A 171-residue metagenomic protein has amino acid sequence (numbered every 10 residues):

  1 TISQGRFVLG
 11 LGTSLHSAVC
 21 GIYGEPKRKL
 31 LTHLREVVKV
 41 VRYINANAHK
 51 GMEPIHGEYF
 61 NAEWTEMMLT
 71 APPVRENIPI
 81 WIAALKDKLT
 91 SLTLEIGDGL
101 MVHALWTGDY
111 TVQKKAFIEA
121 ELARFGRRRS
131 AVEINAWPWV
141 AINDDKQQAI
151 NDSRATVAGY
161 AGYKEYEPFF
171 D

Functional and structural regions predicted by a protein language model:
T1-F7, L94-E95, R124-R129: Acidic (Asp/Glu)-rich catalytic clusters
S3-S14, I55-H56: Short, flexible active-site-proximal loops enriched in glycine and acidic residues
F7-L11, I80-A83, L100-V102, V132-P138: Hydrophobic faces of well-ordered beta-strands that scaffold small-molecule active sites in alpha/beta enzyme cores
T13-S17, W106, P138-I142: Active-site-proximal loop/turn and secondary-structure-junction residues that shape catalytic pockets, frequently
L15-P26, E95-G97: Acidic/polar active-site rim loop that often engages polyanionic ligands
Y23, K27-A71, T111-D171: An alpha-helical appendage that flanks or caps ligand/catalytic pockets
Y43, D98-G99: Well-ordered beta-strand positions
A83-L92: Short, acidic/polar
